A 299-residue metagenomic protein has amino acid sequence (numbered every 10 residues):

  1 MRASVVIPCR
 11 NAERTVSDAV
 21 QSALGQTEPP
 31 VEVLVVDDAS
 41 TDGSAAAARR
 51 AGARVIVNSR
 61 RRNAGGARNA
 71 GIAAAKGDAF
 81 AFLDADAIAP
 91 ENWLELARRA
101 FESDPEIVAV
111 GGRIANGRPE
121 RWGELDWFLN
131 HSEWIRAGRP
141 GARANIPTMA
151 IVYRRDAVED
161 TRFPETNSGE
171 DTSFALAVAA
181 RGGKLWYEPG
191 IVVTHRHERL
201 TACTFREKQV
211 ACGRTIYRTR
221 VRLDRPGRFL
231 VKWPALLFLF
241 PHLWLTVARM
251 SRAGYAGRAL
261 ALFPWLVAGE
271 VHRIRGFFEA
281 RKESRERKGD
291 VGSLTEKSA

Functional and structural regions predicted by a protein language model:
Q21-P30: Short, acidic, metal-binding catalytic loop of nucleotide-sugar glycosyltransferases
S22, D37-A46, A87: A conserved acidic beta->alpha catalytic loop
V31, A45-K76: Conserved donor nucleotide-binding strand/loop of the catalytic core
F80: Short aromatic/hydrophobic "clamp" motif used to bind/position activated sugar donors
N92-G123: Conserved donor NDP-sugar-binding/catalytic core segment of glycosyltransferases
G112, E124-A144: Short, flexible, basic/aromatic active-site loop/helix in glycosyltransferases
N167-L176: Acidic donor-binding loop at a coil-to-helix junction in glycosyltransferase catalytic cores that engages
E207-R214, R225-A299: Non-catalytic, C-terminal membrane-associated alpha-helical segments of glycosyltransferases
